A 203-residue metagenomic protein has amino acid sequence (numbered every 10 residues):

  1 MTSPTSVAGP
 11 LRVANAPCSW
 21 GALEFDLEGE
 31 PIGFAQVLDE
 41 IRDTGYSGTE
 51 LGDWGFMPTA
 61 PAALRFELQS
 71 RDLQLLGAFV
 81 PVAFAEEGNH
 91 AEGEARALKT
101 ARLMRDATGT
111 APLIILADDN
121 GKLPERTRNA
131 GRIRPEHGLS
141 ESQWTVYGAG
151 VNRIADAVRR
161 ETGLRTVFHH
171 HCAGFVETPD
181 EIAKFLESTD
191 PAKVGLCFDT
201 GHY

Functional and structural regions predicted by a protein language model:
M1-T110, T145-V146, N152-R153, P191-G195: N-terminal pre-domain/capping segments
S3, Q74, E86-L196: Active-site acidic/histidine proton-transfer and metal-coordination neighborhood in alpha/beta enzyme cores
S19-G21, D53-G55, P81-F84, D118-K122 (+2 more regions): Active-site-proximal loop/turn and secondary-structure-junction residues that shape catalytic pockets, frequently
